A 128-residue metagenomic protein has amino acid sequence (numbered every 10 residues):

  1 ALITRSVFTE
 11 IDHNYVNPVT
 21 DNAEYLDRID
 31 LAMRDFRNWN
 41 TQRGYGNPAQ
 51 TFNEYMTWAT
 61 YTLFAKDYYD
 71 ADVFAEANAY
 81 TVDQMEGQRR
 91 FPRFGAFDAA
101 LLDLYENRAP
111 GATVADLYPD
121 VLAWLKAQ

Functional and structural regions predicted by a protein language model:
L2-N22: Active-site recognition of the HExxH zinc-binding catalytic motif
T4-R5, G46, Q50-E54, R90 (+2 more regions): Solvent-exposed, acidic/flexible segments
V19-R89: Post-HExxH zinc-binding segment in Zn-dependent metallohydrolases
A59-Q128: Pan-zinc metallopeptidase signature
